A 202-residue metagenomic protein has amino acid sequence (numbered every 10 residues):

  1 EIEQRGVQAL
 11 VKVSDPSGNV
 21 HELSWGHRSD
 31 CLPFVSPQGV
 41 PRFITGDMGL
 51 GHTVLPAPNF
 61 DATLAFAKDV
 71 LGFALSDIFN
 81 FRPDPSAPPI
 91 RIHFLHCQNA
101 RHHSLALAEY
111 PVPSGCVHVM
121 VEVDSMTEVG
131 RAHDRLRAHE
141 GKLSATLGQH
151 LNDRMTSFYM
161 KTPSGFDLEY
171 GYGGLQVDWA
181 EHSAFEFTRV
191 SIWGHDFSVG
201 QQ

Functional and structural regions predicted by a protein language model:
E1, A74-P89, S125-D134, A138: Extended intrinsically disordered, low-complexity coil regions enriched in Ser, Thr, Gly, Ala and often Pro
E1-G49, I90-H96, E140-Q202: Vicinal oxygen chelate
E1-I2, V35-P41, L55-L64, H103-E109 (+2 more regions): Short N-terminal helix-initiation segments at or just after the protein's N-terminus
A9-D15, G49-P58, P111-R137, T156-K161: Vicinal oxygen chelate
V54, A108, E122, T146 (+1 more regions): A cross-family glycoside hydrolase active-site/sugar-binding cleft signature
L55-H102: Core segments of cupin and vicinal oxygen chelate
D84-A87, V112-P113, N152: Short glycine/serine/proline-enriched coil/turn segments at secondary-structure junctions
H93, R101-S114: Flexible internal linker/loop segments at domain or repeat junctions
